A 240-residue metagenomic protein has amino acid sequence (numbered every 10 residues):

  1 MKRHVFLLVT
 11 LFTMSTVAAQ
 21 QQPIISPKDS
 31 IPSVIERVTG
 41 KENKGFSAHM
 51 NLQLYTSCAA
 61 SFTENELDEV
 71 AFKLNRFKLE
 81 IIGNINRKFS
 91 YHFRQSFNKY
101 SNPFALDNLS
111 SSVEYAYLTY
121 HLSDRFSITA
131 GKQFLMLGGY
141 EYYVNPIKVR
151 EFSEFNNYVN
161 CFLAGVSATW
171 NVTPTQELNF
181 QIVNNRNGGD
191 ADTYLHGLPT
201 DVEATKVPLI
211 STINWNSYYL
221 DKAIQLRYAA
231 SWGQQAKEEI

Functional and structural regions predicted by a protein language model:
M1-I31: Cleavable N-terminal export/targeting peptides
K2, F72-N75, W215: Generic hydrophobic, helix-prone segments enriched in Leu/Val/Ile
A19-I128, L163, A168-L178: Beta-barrel outer-membrane channel/assembly domains of diderm bacteria
P23-I24, Y55, A59-N65, N102-S112 (+2 more regions): Surface-exposed coil loops of outer-membrane beta-barrel proteins
N43-G45, F89, I213-I240: Detector for outer-membrane/organellar transmembrane beta-barrel domains, recognizing the amphipathic beta-strand
